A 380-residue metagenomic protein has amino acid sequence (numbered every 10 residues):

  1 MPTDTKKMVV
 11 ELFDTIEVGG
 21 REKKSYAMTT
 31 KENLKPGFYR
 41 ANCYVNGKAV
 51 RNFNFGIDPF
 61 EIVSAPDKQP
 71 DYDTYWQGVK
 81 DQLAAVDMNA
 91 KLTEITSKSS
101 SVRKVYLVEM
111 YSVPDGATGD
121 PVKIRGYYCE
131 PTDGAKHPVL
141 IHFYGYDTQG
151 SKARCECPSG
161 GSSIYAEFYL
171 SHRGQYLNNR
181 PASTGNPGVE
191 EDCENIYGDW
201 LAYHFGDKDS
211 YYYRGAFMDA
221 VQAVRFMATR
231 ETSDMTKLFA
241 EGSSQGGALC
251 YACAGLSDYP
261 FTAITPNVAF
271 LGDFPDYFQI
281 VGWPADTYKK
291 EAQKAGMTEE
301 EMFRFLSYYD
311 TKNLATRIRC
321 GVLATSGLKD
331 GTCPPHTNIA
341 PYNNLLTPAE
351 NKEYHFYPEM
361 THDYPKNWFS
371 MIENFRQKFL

Functional and structural regions predicted by a protein language model:
F13, V18-G20, P70-D73, D81-G134: N-terminal cap/lid segment of alpha/beta-hydrolase-fold proteins
K35-K48: Short, aromatic- and glycine-rich surface loops/edge beta-strands on solvent-exposed regions
K98, R125-K136, G145-A153, C157-G161: Short beta-strand-to-loop junctions in surface cap/lid or active-site-entrance loops
S151-M218, D276-A285: Cap/lid segment of the alpha/beta-hydrolase catalytic domain
N179, G247-M297, F356: Hydrolase active-site cap/lid region
G198-S244: Gly/Ser-rich "nucleophile elbow"/oxyanion-hole loop immediately N-terminal to the catalytic nucleophile in hydrolases
F274-P275, T332-P335, I339-L380: C-terminal catalytic histidine-bearing segment of alpha/beta-hydrolase fold enzymes
R317-I318, A324-S326, D330: Short beta-strand/loop motif that positions the catalytic acidic residue of the alpha/beta-hydrolase fold
